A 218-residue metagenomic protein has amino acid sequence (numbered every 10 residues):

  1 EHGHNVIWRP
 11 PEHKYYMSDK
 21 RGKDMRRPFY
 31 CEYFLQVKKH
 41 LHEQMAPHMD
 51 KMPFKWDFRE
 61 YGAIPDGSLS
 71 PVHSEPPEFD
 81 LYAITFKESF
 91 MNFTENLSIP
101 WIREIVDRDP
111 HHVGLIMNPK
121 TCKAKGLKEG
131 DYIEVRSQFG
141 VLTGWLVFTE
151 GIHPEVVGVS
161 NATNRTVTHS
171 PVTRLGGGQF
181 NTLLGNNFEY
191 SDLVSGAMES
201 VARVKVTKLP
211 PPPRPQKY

Functional and structural regions predicted by a protein language model:
E1-I105: Long, low-complexity segments enriched in small/aliphatic residues
R21, T94, I99-I116, K120-Y218: Long, contiguous, secondary-structure-rich segments that constitute the structural scaffold of globular domains
